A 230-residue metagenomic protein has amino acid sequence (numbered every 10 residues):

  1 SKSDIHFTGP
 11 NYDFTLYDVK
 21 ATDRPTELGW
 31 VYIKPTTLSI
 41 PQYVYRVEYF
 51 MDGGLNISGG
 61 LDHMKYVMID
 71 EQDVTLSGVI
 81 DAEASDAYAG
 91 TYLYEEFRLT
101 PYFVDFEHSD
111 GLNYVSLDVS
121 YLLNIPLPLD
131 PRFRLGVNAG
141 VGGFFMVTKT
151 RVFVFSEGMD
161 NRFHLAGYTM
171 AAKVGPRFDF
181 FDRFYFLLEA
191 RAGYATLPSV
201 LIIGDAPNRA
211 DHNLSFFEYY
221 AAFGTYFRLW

Functional and structural regions predicted by a protein language model:
S1-D18, D62-G78, Y194-T196: Short, solvent-exposed beta-strand-terminating loops
S1-F50, Y220-W230: Short glycine/proline- and aromatic-enriched beta-strand/turn motifs that initiate or cap beta-hairpins
D4-G9, D70-L76, T148-G158, S199-P207: Outer-membrane beta-barrel translocator domains and adjoining extracellular loop/strand segments of Gram-negative
K20-L28, Y92-P101, K149-E157, I202-D205: Flexible, solvent-exposed coil segments and beta strand-coil junctions, predominantly the extracellular/periplasmic
W30-I33, P101-H108, V154-F163, D205-N213: Extracellular loop and loop/strand-boundary signature of outer-membrane beta-barrel proteins
S39-Y43, S109-V115, L135, H164-M170 (+1 more regions): Residues that define the transmembrane beta-barrel architecture of outer-membrane proteins
R46-F153, G224-W230: Gram-negative (and chloroplast) outer-membrane scaffold detector with strong preference for beta-barrel transmembrane
G175-W230: Predominantly the C-terminal beta-signal and adjacent terminal strand-loop region of outer-membrane beta-barrel
